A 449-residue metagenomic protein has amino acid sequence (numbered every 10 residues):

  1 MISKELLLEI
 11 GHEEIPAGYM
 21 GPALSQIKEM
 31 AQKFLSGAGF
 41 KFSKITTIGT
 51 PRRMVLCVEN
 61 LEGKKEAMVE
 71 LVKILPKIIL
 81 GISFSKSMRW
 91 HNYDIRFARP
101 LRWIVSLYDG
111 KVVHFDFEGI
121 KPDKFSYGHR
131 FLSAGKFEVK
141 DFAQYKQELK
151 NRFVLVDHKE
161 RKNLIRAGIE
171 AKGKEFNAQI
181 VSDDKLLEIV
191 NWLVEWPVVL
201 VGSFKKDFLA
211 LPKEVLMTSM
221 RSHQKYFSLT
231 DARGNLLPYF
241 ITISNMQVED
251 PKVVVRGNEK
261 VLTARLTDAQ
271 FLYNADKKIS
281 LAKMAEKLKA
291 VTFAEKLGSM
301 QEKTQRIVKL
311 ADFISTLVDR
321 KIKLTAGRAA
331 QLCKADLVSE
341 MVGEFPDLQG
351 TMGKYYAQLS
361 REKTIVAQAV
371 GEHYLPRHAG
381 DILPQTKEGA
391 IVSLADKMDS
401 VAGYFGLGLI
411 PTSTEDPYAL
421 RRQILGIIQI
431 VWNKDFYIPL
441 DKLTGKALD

Functional and structural regions predicted by a protein language model:
M1-D449: Amphipathic alpha-helical "coupling" segments that flank catalytic cores
